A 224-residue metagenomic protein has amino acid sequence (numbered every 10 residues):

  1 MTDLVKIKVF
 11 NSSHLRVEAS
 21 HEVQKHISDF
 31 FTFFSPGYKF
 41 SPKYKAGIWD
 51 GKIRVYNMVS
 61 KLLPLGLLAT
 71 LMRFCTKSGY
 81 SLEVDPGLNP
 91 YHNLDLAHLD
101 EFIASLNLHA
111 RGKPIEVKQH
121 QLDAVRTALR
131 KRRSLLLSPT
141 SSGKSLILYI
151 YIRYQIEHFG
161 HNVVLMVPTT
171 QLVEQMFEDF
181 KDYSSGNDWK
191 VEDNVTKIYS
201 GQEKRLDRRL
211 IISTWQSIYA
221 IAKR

Functional and structural regions predicted by a protein language model:
M1-N89: N-terminal accessory nucleic-acid engagement/regulatory domains that precede and modulate ATP-driven motor cores
K45-Y56, F74-K77, E83-L137: Conserved pre-motif I regulatory segment
R73, E174, A220: Alpha-helical elements of the RecA-like P-loop NTPase motor core of helicases
Q121, T169, I212: Short, conserved phosphate/pyrophosphate- and ester-handling motifs at nucleotide-, phospho-/glycolipid
R133-L135, N162-V164, R209-L210: Residue-level preference for the first positions of well-ordered beta-strands
S142-Y183: Conserved Walker A/P-loop ATP-binding site and its immediately adjacent core in helicase/helicase-like ATPase domains
T170-E203: Conserved helix-turn-beta segment of the N-terminal RecA-like "Helicase ATP-binding" lobe in SF1/SF2 helicases
S200-R224: Conserved helix/coil segment N-terminal to the catalytic DExD/H
